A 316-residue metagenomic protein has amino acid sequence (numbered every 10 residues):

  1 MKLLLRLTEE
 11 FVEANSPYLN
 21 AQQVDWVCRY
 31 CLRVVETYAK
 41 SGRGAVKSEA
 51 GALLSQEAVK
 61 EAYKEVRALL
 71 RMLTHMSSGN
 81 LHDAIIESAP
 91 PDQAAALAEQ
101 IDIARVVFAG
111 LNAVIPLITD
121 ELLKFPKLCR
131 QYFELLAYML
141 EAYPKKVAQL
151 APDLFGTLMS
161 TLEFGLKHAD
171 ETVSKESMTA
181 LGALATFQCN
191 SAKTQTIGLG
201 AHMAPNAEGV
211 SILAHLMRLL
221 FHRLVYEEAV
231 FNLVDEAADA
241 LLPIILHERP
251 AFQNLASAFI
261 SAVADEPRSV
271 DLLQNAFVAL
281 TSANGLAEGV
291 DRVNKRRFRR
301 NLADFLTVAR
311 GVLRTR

Functional and structural regions predicted by a protein language model:
M1-R316: Karyopherin-beta/Importin-beta family HEAT-repeat alpha-solenoid scaffold
